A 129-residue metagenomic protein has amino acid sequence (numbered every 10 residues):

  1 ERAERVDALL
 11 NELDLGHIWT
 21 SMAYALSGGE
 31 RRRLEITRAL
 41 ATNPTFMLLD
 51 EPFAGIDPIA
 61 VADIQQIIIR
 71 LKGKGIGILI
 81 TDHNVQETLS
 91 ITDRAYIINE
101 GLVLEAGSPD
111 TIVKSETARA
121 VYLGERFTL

Functional and structural regions predicted by a protein language model:
E1-I18, Q65, I69, T117: Conserved ABC ATPase "signature" region
M22-L26, E30: Conserved ABC ATPase signature
I36: Hydrophobic anchor residue at the start of the ABC signature
N43: Conserved catalytic motifs of ABC-family nucleotide-binding domains
M47-E51: Catalytic Walker B motif of ABC-type/P-loop ATPase nucleotide-binding domains
A106-G107: ABC ATPase "signature
